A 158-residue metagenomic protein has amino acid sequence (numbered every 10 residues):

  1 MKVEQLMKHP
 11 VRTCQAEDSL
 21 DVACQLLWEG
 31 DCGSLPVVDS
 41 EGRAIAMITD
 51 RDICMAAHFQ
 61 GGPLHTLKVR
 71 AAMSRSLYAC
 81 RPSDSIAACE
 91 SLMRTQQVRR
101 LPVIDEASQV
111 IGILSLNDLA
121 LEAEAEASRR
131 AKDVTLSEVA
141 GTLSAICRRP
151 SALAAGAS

Functional and structural regions predicted by a protein language model:
M1-P10, T49-R94, S115-S158: Tandem CBS (Bateman) regulatory domains
K2-K8, D18, V37-A44: Short charge-dense sequence patches
T13-D31, V38, C80-Q97, V103-D105: The conserved cystathionine-beta-synthase
Q15, V22, R43, L153-G156: Residue-level detector of intrinsically disordered, flexible termini and proteolytic processing junctions
L27-G30, L35-D52, M93, L101-N117: A glycine-centered beta-loop-beta connector
